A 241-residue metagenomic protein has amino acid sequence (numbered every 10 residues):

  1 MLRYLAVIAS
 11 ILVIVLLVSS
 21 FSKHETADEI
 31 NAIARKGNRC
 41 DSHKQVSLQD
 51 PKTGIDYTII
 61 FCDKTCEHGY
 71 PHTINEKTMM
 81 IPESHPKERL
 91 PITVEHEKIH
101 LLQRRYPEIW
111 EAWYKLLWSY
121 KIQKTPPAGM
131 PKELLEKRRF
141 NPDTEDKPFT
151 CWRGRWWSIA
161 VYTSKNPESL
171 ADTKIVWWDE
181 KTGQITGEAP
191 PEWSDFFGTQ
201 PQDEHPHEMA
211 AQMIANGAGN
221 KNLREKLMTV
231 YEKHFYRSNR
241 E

Functional and structural regions predicted by a protein language model:
M1-S20: Single-pass alpha-helical membrane anchors
T26-T78: Auxiliary, metal-adjacent structural segments of Zn-dependent hydrolase domains
C40, E88-R89, T93, P201-H205: Soluble non-cytosolic domains of exported or imported proteins
T58-I60, Q103, E108, K233: Non-catalytic terminal regions of proteins
I59-H68, E111-P127: Acidic helix-start/capping segments at beta-turn-to-alpha-helix junctions
C62-E95, I99, R104: Active-site scaffold of zinc-dependent metalloenzymes
K98-L116: Catalytic Zn2+-binding segment of zinc metalloproteases
K115-E241: Metalloprotease/metallohydrolase-associated module, dominated by Zn2+-dependent proteases
